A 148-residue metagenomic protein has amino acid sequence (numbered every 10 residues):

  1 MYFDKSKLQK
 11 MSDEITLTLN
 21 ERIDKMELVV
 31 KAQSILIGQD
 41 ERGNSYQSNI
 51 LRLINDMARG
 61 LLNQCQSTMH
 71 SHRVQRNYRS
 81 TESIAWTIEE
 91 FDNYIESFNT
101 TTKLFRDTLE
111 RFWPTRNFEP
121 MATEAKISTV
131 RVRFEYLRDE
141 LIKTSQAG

Functional and structural regions predicted by a protein language model:
M1-S34: Leu/Val/Ala/Ile-rich N-terminal alpha-helices, chiefly Sec-type signal peptides and the beginnings
D24-G148: Long, low-complexity or tandemly repetitive, helically biased scaffold regions used for multimeric assembly/adhesion
